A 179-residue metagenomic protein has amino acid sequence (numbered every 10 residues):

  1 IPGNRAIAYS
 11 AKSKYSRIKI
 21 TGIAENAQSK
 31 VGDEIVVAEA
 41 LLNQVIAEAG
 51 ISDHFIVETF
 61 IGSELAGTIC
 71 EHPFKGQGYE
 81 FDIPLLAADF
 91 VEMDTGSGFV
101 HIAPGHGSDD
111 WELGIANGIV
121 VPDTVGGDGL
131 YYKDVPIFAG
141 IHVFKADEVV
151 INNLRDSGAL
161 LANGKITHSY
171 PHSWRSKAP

Functional and structural regions predicted by a protein language model:
I1-D128: NTP-handling and nucleic-acid-processing catalytic cores
Q44-I51, D156-T167, R175: A broadly tuned preference for mixed-charge, low-complexity surface segments
P73, L113, N117-V120, V149-S157 (+1 more regions): Generic, well-ordered alpha-helical scaffold segments in large soluble proteins
Y79, A159-L160, P179: Intrinsically disordered or highly flexible coil/loop and linker segments, enriched in small and charged/polar residues
F99-H101, K133-V143: The substrate-binding groove and active-site-proximal loops of carbohydrate-active enzymes, especially glycoside
G127-Y131, H168-P171: Short linear loop/turn motifs
H142-Y170: Phosphate/diphosphate-binding loops
H172-P179: Cys/His-rich short segments
